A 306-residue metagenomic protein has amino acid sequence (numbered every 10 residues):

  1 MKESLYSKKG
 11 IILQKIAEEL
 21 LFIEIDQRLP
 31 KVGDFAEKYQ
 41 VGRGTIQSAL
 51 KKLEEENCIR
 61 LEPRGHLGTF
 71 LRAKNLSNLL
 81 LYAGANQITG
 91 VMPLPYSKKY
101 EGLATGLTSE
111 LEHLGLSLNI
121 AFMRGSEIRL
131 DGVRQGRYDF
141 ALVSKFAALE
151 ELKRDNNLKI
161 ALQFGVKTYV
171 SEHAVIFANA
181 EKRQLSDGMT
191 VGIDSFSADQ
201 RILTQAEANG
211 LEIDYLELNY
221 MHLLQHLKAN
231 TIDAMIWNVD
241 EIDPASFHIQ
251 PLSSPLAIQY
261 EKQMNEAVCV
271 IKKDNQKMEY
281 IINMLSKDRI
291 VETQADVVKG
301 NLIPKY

Functional and structural regions predicted by a protein language model:
M1-K31: Extreme N-terminal segment that seeds HTH/winged-HTH DNA-binding domains in transcriptional regulators
I25, E54-E55, R134: The C-terminal cap of the DNA-recognition helix in HTH/winged-HTH DNA-binding domains, marking the helix-to-coil
I25-R28, I59, Y138, I232: Conserved hydrophobic residue
L29-P63: N-terminal helix-turn-helix
E54-L103: HTH-adjacent hinge/linker in prokaryotic transcriptional regulators
N57, L114-N119, G210-D214: A generic structural motif
T89-S144: Extracytoplasmic small-molecule ligand-binding "clamshell" domains of the periplasmic binding protein/Venus flytrap
R124-G125, R134-Y306: C-terminal regulatory/effector modules of DNA-binding transcriptional regulators
